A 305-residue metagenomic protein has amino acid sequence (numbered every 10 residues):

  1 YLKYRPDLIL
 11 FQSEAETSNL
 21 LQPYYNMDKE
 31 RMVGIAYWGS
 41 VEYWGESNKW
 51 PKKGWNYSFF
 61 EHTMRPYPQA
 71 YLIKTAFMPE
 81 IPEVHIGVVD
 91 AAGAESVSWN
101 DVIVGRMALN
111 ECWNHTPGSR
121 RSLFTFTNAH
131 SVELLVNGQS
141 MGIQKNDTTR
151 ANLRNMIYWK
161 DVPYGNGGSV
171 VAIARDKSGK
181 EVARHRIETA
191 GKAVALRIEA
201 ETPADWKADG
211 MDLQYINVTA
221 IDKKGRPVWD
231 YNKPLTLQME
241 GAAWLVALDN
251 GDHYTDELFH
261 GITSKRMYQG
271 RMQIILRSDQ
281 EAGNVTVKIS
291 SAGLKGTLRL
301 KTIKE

Functional and structural regions predicted by a protein language model:
Y1-W206, K223-K224: Substrate-binding clefts and catalytic carboxylate motifs of secreted carbohydrate-active enzymes
S119, F124, L135, Q139-E305: Core sequence-specific DNA-binding domains of diverse transcription factors
